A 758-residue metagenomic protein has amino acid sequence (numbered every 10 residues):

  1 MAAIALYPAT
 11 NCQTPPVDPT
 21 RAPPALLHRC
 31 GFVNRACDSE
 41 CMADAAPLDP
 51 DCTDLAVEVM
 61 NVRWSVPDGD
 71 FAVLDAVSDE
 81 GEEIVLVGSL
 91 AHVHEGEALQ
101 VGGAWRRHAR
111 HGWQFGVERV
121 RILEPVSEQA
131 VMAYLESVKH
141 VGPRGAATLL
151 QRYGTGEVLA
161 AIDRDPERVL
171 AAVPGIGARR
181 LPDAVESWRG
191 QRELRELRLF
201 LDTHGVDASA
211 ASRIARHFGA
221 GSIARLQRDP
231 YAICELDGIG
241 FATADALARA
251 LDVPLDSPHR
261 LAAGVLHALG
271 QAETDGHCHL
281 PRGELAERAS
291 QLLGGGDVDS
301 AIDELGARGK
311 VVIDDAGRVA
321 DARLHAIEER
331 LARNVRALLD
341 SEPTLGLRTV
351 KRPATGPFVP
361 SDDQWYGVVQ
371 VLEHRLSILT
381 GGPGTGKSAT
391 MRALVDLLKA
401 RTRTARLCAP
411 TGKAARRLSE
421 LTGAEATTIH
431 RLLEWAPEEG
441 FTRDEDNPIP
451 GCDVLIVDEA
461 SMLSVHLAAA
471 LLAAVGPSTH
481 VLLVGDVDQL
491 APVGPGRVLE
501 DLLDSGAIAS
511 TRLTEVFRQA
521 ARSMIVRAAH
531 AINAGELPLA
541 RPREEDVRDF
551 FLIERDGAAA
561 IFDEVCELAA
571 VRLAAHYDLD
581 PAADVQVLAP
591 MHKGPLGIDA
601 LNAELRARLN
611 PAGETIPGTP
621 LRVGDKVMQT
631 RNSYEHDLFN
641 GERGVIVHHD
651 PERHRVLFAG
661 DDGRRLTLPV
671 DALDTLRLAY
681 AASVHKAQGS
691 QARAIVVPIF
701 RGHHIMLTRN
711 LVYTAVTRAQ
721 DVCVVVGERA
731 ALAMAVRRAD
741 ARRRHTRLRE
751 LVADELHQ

Functional and structural regions predicted by a protein language model:
P50-V66, G103, I646: Structural detector for short beta-strands of small beta-barrel domains
S65-A76, E652-L657: Short aromatic-glycine-enriched beta-strand elements
F71-V73, H94-E97, A109-G317, L376 (+2 more regions): Accessory alpha-helical DNA-binding modules that contact the DNA backbone or grooves
V73-H94: Beta-strand/loop nucleic-acid-binding surfaces
H259, G270, T274, H279 (+6 more regions): ASCE P-loop NTPase motor cores of helicases and related translocases
E459, G485: Walker B catalytic acidic pair
V487-H636, V647-H648, E755-Q758: Conserved helicase motor core of P-loop NTPases
A534, Q629, E642-Q758: C-terminal accessory regions
